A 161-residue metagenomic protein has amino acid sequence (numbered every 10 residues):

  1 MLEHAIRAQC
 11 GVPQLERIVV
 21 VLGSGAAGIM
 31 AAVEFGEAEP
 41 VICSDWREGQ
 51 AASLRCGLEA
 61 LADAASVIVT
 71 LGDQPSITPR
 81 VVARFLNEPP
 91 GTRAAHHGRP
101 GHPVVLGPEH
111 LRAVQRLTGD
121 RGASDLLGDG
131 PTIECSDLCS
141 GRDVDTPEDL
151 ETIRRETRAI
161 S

Functional and structural regions predicted by a protein language model:
M1-P100, P108, D129-C135: Nucleotide and nucleotide-moiety/phosphate-recognizing core
T70, P103, R142: Glycine- and other small-residue-rich loops at beta-strand/loop junctions that grip anionic moieties
S76, V105, D143-V144: Short aromatic/basic micro-patch
P100-G101, L106, G122, C139: A conserved catalytic-core signature of glycosyltransferases
G101-R112, P147: Conserved nucleotide-sugar donor-binding and metal-coordinating catalytic region shared by glycosyltransferases
R112-S161: Conserved alpha/beta core of the MobA/IspD/sugar-nucleotide pyrophosphorylase nucleotidyltransferase superfamily
